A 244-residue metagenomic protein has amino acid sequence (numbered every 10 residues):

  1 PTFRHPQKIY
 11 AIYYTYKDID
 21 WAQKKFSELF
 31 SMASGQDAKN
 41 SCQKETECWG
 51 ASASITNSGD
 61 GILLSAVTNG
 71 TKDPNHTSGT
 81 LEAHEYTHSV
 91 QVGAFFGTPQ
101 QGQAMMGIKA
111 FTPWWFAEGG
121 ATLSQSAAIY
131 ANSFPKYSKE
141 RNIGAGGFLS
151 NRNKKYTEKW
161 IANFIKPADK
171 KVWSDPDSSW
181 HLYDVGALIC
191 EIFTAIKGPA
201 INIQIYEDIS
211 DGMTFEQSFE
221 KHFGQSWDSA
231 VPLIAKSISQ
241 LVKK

Functional and structural regions predicted by a protein language model:
P1-W49, G79, A83-Y86, G93 (+2 more regions): Zn2+-dependent metallopeptidase catalytic core
T2-Y14, G97-Q103, N132-E140, I201-D208: Surface-exposed patches in mature extracellular/periplasmic domains of secreted proteins
F3-P6, I55-S58, W115, H181-V185: Extracellular/periplasmic catalytic domains that process cell-envelope and extracellular macromolecules
D18-K25, I129-F134, G212-S218: Secretory-pathway/luminal and periplasmic proteins that interact with or process carbohydrate-rich
I19-L64, G146-K171: Charged, glycine/proline-rich intrinsically disordered loops and linkers
Q43-R152: Zinc-dependent metallopeptidase catalytic helix centered on the HExxH motif and its immediate flanking segment
S124, A128, G144-D228, I234: Active-site-proximal alpha-helical
S229-K244: Alpha-helical transmembrane segments and their immediate juxtamembrane flanks in integral membrane proteins
